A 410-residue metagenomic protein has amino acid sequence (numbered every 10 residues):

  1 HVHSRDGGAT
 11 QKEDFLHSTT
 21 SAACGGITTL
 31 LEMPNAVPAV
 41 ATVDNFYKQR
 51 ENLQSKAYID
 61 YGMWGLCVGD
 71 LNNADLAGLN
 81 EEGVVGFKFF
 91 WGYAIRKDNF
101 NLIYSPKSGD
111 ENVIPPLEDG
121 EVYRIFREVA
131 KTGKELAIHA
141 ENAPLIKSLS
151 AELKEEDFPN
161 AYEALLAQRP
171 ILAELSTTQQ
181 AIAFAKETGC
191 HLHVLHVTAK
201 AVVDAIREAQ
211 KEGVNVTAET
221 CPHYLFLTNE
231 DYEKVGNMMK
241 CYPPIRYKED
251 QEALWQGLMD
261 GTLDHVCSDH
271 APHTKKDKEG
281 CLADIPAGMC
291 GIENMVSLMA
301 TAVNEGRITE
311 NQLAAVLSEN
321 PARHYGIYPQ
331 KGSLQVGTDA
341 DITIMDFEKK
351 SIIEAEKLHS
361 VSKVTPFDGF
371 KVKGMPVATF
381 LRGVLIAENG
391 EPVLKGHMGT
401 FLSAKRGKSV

Functional and structural regions predicted by a protein language model:
H1, A22, G26, Y61 (+11 more regions): Divalent metal-coordination and catalytic microenvironments
V2-K56: Metal-associated gating/positioning segment near the N- to mid-region
E32, G62-G65, H191-H196: Short catalytic-loop micro-motif centered on adjacent basic/acidic residues
P34-A36, L66, W91-G92, E141 (+3 more regions): Short, ordered loop/turn segments at secondary-structure junctions
E51-C67: A glycine-rich helix N-cap at a beta->alpha junction
L71-F89, Y93-V266: Histidine/acidic residue-rich metal-binding segments in metalloenzymes
N160-Q180, F184-G189, M238, M259-V266 (+1 more regions): His/Asp/Glu-enriched, well-ordered alpha-helical/loop segment that forms or immediately abuts the divalent-metal
C281-D284, V336-L402: C-terminal cap of metal-dependent C-N hydrolases
